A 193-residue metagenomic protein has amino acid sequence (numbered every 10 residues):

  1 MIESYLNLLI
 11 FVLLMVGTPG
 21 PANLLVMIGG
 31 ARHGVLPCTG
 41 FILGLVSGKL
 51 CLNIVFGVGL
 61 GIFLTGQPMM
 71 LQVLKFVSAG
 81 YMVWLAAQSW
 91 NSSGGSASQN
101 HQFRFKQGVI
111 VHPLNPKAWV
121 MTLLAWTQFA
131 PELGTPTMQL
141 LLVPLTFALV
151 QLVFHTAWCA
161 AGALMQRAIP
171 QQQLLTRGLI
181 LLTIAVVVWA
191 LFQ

Functional and structural regions predicted by a protein language model:
I2-M69, L124-V143: Juxtamembrane transmembrane-helix termini in multi-pass membrane transport proteins
L13, G17, L50-C51, A87 (+3 more regions): Hydrophobic/aromatic residues within the transmembrane alpha-helices of Major Facilitator Superfamily
N53-V58, L114-W126, T183-Q193: Hydrophobic alpha-helical transmembrane segments in multi-pass integral membrane proteins
T65-G94, Q151-F154, W158, A168-Q193: Selective transmembrane alpha-helices of multi-pass membrane proteins
A87-V111: Cytosolic-biased juxtamembrane loops and peripheral soluble domains of multi-pass membrane proteins
L141-A163: Hydrophobic alpha-helical transmembrane segments of multi-pass membrane transport proteins, especially secondary
